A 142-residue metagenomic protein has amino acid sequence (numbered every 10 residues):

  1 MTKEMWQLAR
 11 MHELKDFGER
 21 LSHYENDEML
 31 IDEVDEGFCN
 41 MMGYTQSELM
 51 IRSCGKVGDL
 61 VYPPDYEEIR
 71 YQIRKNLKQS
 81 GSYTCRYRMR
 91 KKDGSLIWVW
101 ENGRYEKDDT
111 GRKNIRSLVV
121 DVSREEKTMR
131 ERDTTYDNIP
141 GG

Functional and structural regions predicted by a protein language model:
M1-Q7, V120-T134: PAS-associated C-terminal cap
M11-K15, M42, Y136-P140: PAS/LOV-family sensory domains
F17, Y83-C85, K92, I97-E101 (+1 more regions): PAS and PAS-like sensory/regulatory domains
F17-H23, G142: Short hydrophobic secondary-structure edge segments in sensory/regulatory modules of signaling proteins
Y24-E25, R88-G94, K107: PAS-family sensory domains
E28, D32, C39-D59, Y66-Y71 (+1 more regions): PAS and related sensory helical modules
P64-R86: Terminal output helix/cap of sensory domains in signal transduction proteins
E101-L118: Short loop/turn elements at sensory-signaling interfaces that couple input to output
